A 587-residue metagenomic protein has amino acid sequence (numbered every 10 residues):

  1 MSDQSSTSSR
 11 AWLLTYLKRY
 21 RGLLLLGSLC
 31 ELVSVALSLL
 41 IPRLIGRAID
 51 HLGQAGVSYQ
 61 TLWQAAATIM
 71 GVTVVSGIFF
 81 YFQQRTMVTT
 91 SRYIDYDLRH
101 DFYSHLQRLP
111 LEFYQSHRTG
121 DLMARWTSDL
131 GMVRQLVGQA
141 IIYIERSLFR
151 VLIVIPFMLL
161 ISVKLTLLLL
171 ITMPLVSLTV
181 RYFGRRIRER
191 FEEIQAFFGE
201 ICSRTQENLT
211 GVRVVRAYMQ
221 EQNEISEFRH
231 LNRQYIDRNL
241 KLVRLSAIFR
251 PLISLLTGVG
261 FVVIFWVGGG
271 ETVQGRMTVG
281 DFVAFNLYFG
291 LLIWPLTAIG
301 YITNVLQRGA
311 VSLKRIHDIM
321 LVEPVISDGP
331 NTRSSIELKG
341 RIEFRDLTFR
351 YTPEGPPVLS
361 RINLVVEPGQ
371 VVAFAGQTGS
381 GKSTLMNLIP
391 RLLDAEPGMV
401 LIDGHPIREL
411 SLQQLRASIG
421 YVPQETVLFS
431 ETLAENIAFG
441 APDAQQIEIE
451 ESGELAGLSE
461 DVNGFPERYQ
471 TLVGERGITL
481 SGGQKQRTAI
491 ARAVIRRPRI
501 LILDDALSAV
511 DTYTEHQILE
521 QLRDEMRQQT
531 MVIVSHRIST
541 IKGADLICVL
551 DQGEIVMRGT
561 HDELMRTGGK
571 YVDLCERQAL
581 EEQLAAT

Functional and structural regions predicted by a protein language model:
M1-I41, I45, G53-I69, V75 (+13 more regions): Membrane-integrated ABC transporters
S2-S6, L29-C30, L37-G46, D50 (+12 more regions): Juxtamembrane helix-loop junctions of ABC transporter transmembrane domains
L14, G22, L111-E112, S128-V137 (+9 more regions): An intracellular "coupling" helix at the cytosolic face of ABC transporter transmembrane type-1 domains
R19, L23-A36, Q139-E193, W266-M277: Transmembrane helices of ABC transporter permease
G56-S58, F157-T172, V180, K241-K314 (+1 more regions): Helix-loop-helix
F102, L106, V215, I316 (+1 more regions): Helix-loop junctions and hydrophobic alpha-helical segments within the transmembrane domains of large membrane
L106, F228, I316, F344-D346: Conserved catalytic Walker-motif region of ABC-type ATPase nucleotide-binding domains
S335-T587: ABC-type nucleotide-binding domain
